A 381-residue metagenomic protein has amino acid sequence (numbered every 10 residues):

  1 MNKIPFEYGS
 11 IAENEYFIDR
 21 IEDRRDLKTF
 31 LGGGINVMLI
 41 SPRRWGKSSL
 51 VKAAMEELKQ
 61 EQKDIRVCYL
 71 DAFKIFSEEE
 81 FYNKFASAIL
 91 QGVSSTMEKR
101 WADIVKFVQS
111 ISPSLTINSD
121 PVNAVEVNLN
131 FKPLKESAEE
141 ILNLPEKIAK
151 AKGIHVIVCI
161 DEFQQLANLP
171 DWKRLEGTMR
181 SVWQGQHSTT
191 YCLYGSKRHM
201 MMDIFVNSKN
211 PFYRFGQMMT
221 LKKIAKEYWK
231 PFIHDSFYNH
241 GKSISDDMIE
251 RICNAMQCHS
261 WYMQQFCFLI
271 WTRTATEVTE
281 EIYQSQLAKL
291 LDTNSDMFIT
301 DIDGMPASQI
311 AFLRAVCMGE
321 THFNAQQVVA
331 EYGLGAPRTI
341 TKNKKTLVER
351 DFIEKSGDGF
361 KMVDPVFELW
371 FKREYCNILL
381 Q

Functional and structural regions predicted by a protein language model:
M1-W45, S49-L58: Walker A/P-loop-proximal flanking segment of P-loop NTPase domains
N2-F6, K150, D292, D296-Q381: C-terminal leucine-rich, beta-strand-based interaction scaffolds used for sensing/assembly
G34, F73-S77, F163-Q165, S196-M201 (+3 more regions): Conserved nucleotide-binding/hydrolysis micro-motifs of P-loop NTPases
P42-W45, S49-I157, T189: P-loop NTPase nucleotide-binding core
S49, T190-Y191, G195-F237: Alpha-helical sensor/transducer elements of the RecA-like P-loop NTPase core
E57, L269, T346: Alpha-helical DNA-recognition elements
K150-C159, Q165-D171, T178-K209: Sensor-1/coupling segment of RecA-like P-loop NTPase cores
K230-M297, A307, G357: Amphipathic alpha-helical "lid/sensor" segments that cap RecA-like P-loop NTPase cores
